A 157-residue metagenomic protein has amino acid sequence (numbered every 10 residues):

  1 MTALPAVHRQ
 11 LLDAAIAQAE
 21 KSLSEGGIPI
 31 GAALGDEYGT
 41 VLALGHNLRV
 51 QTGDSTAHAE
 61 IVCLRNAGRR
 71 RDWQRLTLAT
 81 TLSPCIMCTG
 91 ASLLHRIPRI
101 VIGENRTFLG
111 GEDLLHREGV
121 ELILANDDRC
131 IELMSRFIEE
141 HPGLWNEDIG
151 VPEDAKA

Functional and structural regions predicted by a protein language model:
M1-V7, D154-A157: Catalytic cores of nucleic-acid editing and processing enzymes, centered on the cytidine/adenosine deaminase
A3-G26: Short, basic/aromatic recognition patches
A15, A19-S22, A32, A59 (+2 more regions): Small-residue (primarily alanine) positions within well-ordered alpha-helices, especially packing/interaction faces
S22-E25, Y38-G45: A short, flexible N-terminal coil/short beta segment enriched in small residues
G26, R71-Q74, L144: Short, structured loop/turn "capping" segments at alpha-beta junctions
I30-G39: Short beta-strand scaffold segments in enzyme catalytic cores
A43-E139: Zn2+-dependent cytidine deaminase-like catalytic core
L133-A157: Thiol/selenol-based redox catalytic cores and closely related redox-interacting motifs
